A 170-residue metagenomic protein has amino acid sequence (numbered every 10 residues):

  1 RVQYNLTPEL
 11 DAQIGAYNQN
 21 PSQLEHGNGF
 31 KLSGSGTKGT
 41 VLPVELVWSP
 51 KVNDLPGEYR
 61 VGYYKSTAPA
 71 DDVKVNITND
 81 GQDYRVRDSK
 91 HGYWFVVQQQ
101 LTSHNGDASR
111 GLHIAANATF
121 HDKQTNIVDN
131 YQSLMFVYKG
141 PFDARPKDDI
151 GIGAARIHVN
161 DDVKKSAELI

Functional and structural regions predicted by a protein language model:
R1-E45: Aromatic- and glycine-enriched pocket-lining scaffold segments that form the walls of small-molecule binding clefts
V2-Y4, V44-P50, F95-Q99, L134-Y138 (+1 more regions): Residues on the lipid-exposed face of transmembrane beta-strands in outer-membrane beta-barrel proteins
E9, S49-Y59, T102-L112, G140-D149: Short loop/turn motifs that connect adjacent beta-strands in outer-membrane beta-barrel proteins
A12-N18, Y59-K65, L112-F120, L134 (+1 more regions): Transmembrane beta-barrel strands of outer-membrane/channel proteins
L24-F30, A70-T78, N126-N130, D161-L169: Outer-membrane beta-barrel translocator domains and adjoining extracellular loop/strand segments of Gram-negative
G36-L42, S89-Y93, V128-Q132: Residues that define the transmembrane beta-barrel architecture of outer-membrane proteins
P43-T102: A conserved active-site cap/scaffold subdomain adjacent to cofactor or substrate pockets
D129-I170: C-terminal hydrophobic structural anchor segments that stabilize assembly/packing rather than catalytic chemistry
